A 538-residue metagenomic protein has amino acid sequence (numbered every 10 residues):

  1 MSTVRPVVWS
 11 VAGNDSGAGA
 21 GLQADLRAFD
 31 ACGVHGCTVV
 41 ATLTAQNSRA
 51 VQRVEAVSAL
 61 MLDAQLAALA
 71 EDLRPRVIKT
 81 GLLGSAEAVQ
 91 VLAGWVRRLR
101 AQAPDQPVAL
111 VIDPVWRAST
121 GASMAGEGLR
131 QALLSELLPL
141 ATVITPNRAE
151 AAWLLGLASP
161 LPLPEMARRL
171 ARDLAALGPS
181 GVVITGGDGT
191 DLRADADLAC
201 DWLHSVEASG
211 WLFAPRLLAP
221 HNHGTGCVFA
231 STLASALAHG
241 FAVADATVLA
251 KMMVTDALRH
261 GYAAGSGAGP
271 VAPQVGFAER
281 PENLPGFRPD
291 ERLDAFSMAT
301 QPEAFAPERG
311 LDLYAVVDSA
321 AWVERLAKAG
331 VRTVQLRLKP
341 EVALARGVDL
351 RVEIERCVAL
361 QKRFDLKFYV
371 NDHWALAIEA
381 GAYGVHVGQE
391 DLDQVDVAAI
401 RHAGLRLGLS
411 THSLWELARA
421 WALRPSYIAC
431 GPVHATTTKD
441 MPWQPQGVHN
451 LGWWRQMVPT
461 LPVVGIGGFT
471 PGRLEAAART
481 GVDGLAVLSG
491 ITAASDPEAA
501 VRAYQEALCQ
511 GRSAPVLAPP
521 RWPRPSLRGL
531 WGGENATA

Functional and structural regions predicted by a protein language model:
R5, R53-A56, D245-E308, Q510-G533: Charged C-terminal helix
S16-G19, A214-L233, I466, A493: Short glycine/threonine-rich catalytic loop with a Thr-x-Gly-x-Asp
Q23, A28, A152-W153, P220-V243: Short, small-residue alpha-helix embedded
G36-T38, L110-I112, I144, I184 (+9 more regions): Hydrophobic faces of well-ordered beta-strands that scaffold small-molecule active sites in alpha/beta enzyme cores
C37-A45, H239, R337-P340, G388-V397 (+2 more regions): Glycine-rich phosphate-binding active-site loops on the catalytic face of alpha/beta enzymes
N47-V143, A149-A194, T247-D256, P281 (+2 more regions): Ribokinase/PfkB-type carbohydrate-kinase core domain
S123-S209, V348-R424: Conserved phosphate/ATP/ADP-binding segment of small-molecule kinases
F368-Y383, H412-R424, M457-P459, V463-V464 (+3 more regions): Catalytic cores of alpha/beta
